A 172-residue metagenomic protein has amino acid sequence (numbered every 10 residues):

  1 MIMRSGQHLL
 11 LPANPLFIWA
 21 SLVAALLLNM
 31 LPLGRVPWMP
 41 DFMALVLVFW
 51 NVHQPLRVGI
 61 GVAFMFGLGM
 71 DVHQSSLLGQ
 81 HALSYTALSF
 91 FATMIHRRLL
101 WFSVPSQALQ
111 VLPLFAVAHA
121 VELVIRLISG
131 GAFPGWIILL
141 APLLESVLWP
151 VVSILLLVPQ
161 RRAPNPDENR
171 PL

Functional and structural regions predicted by a protein language model:
M1-L172: Terminal, non-globular segments
